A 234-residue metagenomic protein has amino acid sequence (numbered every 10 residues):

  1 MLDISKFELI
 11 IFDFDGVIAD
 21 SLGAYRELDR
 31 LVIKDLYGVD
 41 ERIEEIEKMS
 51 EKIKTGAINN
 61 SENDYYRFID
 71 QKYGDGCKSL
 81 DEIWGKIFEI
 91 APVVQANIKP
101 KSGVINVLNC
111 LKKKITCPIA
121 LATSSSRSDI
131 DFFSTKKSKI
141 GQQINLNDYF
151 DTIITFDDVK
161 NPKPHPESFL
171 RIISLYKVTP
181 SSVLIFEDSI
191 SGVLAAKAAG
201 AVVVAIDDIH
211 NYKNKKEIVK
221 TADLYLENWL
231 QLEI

Functional and structural regions predicted by a protein language model:
M1-F7, N109, S126-I234: Asp-based, Mg2+/Mn2+-dependent phosphohydrolase catalytic module
D3-I105, K112: N-terminal helical cap/lid subdomain that shapes the substrate entry/recognition surface in HAD-like hydrolases
V17, S21, T123, G192: Ser/Thr-glycine-rich phosphate-binding loops at phosphate-binding pockets of nucleotides, nucleotide cofactors
I18, P100, I119-A122, I185-F186: Conserved SAM-binding loop
K114-I115, T221: Structured helix-beta-strand junction loops
I115-T116, G200: Glycine-centered short loops/turns at secondary-structure junctions
